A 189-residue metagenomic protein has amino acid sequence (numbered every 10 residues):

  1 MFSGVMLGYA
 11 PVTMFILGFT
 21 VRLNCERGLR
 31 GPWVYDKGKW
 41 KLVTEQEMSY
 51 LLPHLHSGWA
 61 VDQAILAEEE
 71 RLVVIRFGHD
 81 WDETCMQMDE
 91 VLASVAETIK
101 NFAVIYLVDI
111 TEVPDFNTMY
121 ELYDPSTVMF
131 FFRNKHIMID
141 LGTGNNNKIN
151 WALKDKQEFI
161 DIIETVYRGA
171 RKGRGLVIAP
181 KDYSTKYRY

Functional and structural regions predicted by a protein language model:
F2-G4, T20, G28-L29, V34-G38 (+3 more regions): C-terminal helix/juxtamembrane-tail motif
S3-R22: Terminal signal-anchor or tail-anchor transmembrane helices that tether membrane-associated enzymes to cellular
H54-T98: Local sequence-structure signature of Cys/Sec-based thiol-disulfide redox active-site neighborhoods
L55-H56, F77, A96-D115, P125: Thiol-based oxidoreductase modules, predominantly thioredoxin-like and allied folds used for disulfide exchange
A67-E68, R76-G78, Q87-E90, T118-L122 (+2 more regions): Short coil/turn segments at secondary-structure boundaries
R76-D80, V108-T111, Y123-P125, F131-N134 (+1 more regions): Structured beta-strand/turn binding interfaces of compact recognition modules in eukaryotic regulators
D124, F130-I178: Non-catalytic, surface beta->alpha helical segment in thiol-disulfide oxidoreductase systems
